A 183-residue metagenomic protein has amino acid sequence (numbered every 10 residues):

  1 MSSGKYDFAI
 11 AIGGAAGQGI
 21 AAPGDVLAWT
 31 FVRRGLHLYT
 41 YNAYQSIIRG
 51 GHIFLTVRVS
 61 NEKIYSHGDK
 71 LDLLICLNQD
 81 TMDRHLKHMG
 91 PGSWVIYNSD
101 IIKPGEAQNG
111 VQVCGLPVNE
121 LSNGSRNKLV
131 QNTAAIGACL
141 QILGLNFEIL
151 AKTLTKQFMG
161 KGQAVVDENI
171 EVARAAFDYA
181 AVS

Functional and structural regions predicted by a protein language model:
M1-S183: Active-site cofactor/cluster-binding pocket
